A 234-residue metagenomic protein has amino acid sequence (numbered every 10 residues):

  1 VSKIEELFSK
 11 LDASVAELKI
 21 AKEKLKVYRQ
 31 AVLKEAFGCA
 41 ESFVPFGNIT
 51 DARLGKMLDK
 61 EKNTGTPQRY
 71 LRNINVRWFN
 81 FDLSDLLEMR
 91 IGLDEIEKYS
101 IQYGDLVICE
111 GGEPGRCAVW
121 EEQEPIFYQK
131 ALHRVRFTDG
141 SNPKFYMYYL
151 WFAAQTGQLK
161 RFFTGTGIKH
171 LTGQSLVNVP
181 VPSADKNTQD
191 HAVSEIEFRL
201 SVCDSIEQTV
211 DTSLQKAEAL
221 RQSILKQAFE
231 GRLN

Functional and structural regions predicted by a protein language model:
S2, S9, I20-K56, N178 (+4 more regions): Non-catalytic DNA-recognition/assembly elements of restriction-modification systems
G47-K60, I74-Y103: Sequence-specific dsDNA recognition surfaces
L58, R77-E88, L106-Y128, K144-Y148 (+1 more regions): Short, ligand-facing micro-motifs at secondary-structure edges
E95, G165, Q208-D211: Short, solvent-exposed loop/turn positions at domain surfaces that link secondary-structure elements or cap domain
I126-H133, S141-K144, T164-D190: A short glycine-rich beta-alpha junction/loop motif
